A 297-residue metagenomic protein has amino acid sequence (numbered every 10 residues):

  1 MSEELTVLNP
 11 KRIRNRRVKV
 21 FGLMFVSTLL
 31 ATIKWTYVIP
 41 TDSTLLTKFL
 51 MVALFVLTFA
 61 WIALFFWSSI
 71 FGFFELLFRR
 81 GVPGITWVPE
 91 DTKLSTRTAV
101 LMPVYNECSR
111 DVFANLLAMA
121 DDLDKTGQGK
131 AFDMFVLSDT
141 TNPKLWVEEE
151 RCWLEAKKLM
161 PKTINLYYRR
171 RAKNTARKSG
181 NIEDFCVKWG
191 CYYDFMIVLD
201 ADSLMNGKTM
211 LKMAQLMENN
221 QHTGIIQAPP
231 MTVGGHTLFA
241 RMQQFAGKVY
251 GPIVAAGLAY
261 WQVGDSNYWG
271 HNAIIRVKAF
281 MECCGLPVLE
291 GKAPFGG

Functional and structural regions predicted by a protein language model:
M1-T92: N-terminal membrane-anchoring/stem segments of glycan-assembly enzymes
R14, W67-G297: Internal catalytic domains of large membrane-associated glycosyltransferases
